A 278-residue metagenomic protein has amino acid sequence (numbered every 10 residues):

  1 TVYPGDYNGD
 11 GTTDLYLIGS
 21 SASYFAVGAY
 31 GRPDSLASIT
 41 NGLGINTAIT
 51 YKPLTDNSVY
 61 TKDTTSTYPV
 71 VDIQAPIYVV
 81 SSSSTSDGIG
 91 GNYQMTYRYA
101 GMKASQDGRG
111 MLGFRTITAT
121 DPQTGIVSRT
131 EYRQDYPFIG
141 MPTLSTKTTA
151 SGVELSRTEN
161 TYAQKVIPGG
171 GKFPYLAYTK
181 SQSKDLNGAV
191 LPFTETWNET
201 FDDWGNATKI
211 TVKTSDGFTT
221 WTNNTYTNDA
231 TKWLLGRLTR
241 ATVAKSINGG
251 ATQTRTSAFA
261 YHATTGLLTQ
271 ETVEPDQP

Functional and structural regions predicted by a protein language model:
T1-P278: Non-catalytic interaction/targeting regions
